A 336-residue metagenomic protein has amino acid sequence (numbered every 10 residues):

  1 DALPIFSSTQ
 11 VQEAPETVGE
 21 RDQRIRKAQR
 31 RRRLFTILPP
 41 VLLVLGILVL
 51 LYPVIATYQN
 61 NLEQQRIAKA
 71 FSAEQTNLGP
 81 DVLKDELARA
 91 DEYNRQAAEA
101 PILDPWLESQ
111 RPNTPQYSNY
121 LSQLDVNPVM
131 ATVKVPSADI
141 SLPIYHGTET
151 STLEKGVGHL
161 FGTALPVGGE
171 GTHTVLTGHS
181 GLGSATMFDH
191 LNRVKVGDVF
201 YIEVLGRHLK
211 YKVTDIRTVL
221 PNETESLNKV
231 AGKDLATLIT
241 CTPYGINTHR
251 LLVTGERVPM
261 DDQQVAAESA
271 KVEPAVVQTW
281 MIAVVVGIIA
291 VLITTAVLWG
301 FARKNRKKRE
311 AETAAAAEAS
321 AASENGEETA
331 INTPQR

Functional and structural regions predicted by a protein language model:
D1-L3: Short, small-residue-biased leader/transition segments that mark boundaries at the very start of proteins
S7-Q23, E310-P334: Intrinsically disordered, low-complexity terminal tails and inter-domain linkers enriched for S/T/G/P/D/E
R21-V277, N305-E312: Solvent-exposed, non-transmembrane regions of membrane-associated and secreted proteins
S269-E318, T333-R336: C-terminal single-pass membrane-anchor helix
